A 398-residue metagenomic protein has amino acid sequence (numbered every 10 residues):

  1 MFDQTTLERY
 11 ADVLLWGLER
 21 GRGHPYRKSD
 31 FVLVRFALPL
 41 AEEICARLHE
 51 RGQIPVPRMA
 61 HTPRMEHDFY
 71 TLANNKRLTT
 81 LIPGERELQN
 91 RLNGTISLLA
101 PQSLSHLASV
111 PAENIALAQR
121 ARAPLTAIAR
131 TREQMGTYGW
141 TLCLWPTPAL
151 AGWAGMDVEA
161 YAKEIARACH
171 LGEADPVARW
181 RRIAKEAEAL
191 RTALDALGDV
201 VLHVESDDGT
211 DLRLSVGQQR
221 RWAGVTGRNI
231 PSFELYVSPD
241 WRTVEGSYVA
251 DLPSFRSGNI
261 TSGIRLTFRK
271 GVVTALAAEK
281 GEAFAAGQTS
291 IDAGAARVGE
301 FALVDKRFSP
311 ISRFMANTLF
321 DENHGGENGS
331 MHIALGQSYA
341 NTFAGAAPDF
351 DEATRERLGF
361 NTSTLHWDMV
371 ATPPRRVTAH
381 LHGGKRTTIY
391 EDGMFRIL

Functional and structural regions predicted by a protein language model:
M1-E245, F395-L398: Active-site bordering "gate/hinge" segments that shape substrate access to catalytic or cofactor-binding pockets
P101-S103, T147, G209, Q219 (+7 more regions): Short, glycine-/Ser/Thr-/acidic-enriched flexible segments
L107-V110, A151-M156, V225-G227, N259-S262 (+3 more regions): A short secondary-structure junction signal
T126-A127, A189-L190, V200, S232-L235 (+4 more regions): Glycine-rich, charged/polar anion/phosphate-binding loops that engage phosphate groups from diverse ligands
D240-A293: Long, well-ordered mid-to-C-terminal structural blocks that present hydrophobic/aromatic surfaces
W241-R242, S257-I260, T267, D292-A296 (+3 more regions): A structural signal for short secondary-structure junctions
V273-A344: Dual-mode signal for accessory low-complexity, basic/Gly-rich regions
F350-L398: Extended hydrophobic packing segments that form well-structured cores
